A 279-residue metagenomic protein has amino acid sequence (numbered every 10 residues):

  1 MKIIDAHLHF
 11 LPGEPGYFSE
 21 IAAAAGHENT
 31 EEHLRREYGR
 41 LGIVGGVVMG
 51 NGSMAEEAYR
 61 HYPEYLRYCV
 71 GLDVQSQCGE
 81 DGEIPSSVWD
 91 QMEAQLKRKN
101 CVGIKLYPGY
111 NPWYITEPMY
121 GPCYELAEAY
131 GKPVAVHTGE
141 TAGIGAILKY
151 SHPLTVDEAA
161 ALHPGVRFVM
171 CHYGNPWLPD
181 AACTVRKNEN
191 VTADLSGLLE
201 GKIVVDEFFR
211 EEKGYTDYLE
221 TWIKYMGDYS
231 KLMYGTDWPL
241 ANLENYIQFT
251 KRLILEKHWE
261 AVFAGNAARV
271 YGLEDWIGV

Functional and structural regions predicted by a protein language model:
M1-H9, P15-G45, E220-T221, Y225-M233 (+1 more regions): Mid-to-C-terminal alpha-helical segments outside catalytic/metal-binding sites
I3-L8, G45-V48, Y68-V70, V102-L106 (+4 more regions): Hydrophobic faces of well-ordered beta-strands that scaffold small-molecule active sites in alpha/beta enzyme cores
L11-G13, S53-E56, Q75-Q77, N111 (+4 more regions): Active-site environment of divalent metal-dependent phosphoester hydrolases
I21-G52, L66-D73, V102-G103, F168: Divalent metal-dependent hydrolysis catalytic cores, especially in the metallo-beta-lactamase
T30-E37, M54-A58, V88-Q95, M119-C123 (+4 more regions): A general structural detector for well-ordered alpha-helical segments in enzyme core domains, enriched
S53-Y150: Active-site gating/metal-coordination segments in enzymes
E117-M233: Catalytic pocket-lining loop regions of alpha/beta-barrel enzymes, especially the amidohydrolase/enolase/GH5 lineages
